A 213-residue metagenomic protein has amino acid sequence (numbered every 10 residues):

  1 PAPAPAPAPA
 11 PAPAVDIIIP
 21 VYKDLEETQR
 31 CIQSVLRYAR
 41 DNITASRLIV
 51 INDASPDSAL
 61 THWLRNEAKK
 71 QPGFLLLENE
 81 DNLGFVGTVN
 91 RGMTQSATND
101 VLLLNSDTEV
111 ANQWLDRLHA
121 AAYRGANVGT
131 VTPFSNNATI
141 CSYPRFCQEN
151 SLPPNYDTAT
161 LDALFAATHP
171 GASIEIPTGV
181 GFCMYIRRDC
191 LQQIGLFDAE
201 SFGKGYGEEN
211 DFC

Functional and structural regions predicted by a protein language model:
A14-D16, R47, D211: Cell-envelope/extracellular polymer assembly enzymes that use nucleotide-activated donors
V15-E27, C31, Y38-A39, I51 (+1 more regions): A conserved hydrophobic helix/loop-capping motif in glycosyltransferases and polysaccharide synthases
L36-E78: Acidic donor-binding segment of Leloir-type glycosyltransferases
N79-S96: Glycine-rich, basic loop-to-helix element that forms the pyrophosphate-binding segment of sugar-nucleotide handling
V86, N137, N150-D189, K204: A recurrent flexible, glycine/aromatic-enriched loop bordering the glycosyltransferase active site that acts as
V101: Short aromatic/hydrophobic "clamp" motif used to bind/position activated sugar donors
E109-E149, S201: Conserved donor NDP-sugar-binding/catalytic core segment of glycosyltransferases
Q113-H119, I174-G195, E200-C213: A short, conserved alpha-helix in the catalytic core of glycosyltransferases
